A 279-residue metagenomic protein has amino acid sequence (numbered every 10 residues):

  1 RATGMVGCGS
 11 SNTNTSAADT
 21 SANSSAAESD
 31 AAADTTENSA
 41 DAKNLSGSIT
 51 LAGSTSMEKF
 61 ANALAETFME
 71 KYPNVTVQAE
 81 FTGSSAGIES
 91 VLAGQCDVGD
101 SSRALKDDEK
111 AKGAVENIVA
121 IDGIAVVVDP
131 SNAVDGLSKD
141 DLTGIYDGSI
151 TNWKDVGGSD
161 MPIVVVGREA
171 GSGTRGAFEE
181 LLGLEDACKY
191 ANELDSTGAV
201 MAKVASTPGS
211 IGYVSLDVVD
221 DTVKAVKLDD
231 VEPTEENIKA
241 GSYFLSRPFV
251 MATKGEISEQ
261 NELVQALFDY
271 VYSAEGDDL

Functional and structural regions predicted by a protein language model:
T3-G7: C-terminal motif of bacterial Sec signal peptides marking the signal peptidase cleavage site
G9-T13, A17-L279: Exported/periplasmic ABC-transporter solute-binding proteins
